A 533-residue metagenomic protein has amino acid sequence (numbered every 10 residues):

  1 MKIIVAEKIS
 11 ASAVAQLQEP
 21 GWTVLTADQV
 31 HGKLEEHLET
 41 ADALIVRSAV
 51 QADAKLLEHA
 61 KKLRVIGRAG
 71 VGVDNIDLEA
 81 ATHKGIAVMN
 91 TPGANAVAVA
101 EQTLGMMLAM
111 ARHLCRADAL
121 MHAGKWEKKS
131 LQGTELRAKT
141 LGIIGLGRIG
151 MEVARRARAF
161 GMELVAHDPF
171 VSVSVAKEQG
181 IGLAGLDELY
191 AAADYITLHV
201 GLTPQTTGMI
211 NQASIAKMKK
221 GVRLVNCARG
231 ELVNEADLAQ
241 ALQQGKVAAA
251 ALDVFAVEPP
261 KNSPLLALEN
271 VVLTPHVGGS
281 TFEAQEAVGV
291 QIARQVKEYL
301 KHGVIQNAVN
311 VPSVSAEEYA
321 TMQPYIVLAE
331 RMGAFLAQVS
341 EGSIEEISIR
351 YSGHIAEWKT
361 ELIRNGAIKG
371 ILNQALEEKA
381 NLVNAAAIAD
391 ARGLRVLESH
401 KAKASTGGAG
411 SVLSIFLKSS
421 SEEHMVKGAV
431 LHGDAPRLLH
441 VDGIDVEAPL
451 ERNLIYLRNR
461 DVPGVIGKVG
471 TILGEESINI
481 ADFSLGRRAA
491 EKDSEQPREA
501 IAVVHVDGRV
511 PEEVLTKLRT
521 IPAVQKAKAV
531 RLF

Functional and structural regions predicted by a protein language model:
M1-M89, N211, E491: An N-terminal-biased, well-structured beta-alpha scaffold segment characteristic of Rossmann-like dinucleotide-binding
E7, P92, R137-A157, Y325 (+2 more regions): Glycine-rich adenosine-cofactor-binding loop
A27-D28, R47, A69-G70, G85-V97 (+4 more regions): Short beta->alpha connector loops at strand-helix junctions that form conserved, small/polar/Pro-enriched
V50-L57, P169-P264: Rossmann-like adenosine-cofactor binding region
K84, P92-T140, R148, E152-A159 (+1 more regions): Phosphate-binding beta-alpha-beta segment of Rossmann-like dinucleotide-binding domains, i.e., the NAD(P)
K84, V88-M89, P169, G221-V339 (+4 more regions): Rossmann-like dinucleotide-binding domain for NAD(H)/NADP(H)
A100-A119, K139, R158-M162, V290-V304 (+1 more regions): Oxidoreductase and adenylate-handling cofactor-binding alpha/beta cores
S313-A356, T360-F533: A conserved regulatory-domain signal marking ACT and ACT-like small-molecule sensing domains and adjacent regulatory
